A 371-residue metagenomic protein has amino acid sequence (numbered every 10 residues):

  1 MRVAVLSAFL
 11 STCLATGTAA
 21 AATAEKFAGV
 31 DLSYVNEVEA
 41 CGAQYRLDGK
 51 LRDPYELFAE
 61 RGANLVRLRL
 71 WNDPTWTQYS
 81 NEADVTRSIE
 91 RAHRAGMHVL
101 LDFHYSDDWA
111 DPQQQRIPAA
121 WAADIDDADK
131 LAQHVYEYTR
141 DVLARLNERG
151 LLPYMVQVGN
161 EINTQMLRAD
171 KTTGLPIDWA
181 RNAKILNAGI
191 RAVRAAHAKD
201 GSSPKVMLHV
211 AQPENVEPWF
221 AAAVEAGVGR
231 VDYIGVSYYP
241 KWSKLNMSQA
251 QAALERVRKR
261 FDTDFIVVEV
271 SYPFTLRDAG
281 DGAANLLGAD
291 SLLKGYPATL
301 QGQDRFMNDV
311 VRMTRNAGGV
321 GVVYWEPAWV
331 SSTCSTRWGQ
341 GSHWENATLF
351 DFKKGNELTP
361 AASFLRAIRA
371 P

Functional and structural regions predicted by a protein language model:
A4-T16: Bacterial N-terminal signal peptides
T23-H98, H104-V135, G235, K241: N-terminal substrate-binding region of glycoside hydrolase catalytic domains
A28-L32, V66-L68, V99-F103, Y154-V158 (+4 more regions): Hydrophobic faces of well-ordered beta-strands that scaffold small-molecule active sites in alpha/beta enzyme cores
S33-V35, W71-D73, H104-D108, V158-N163 (+4 more regions): Active-site beta-loop-alpha junctions enriched in small/polar residues
G42-A59, V135-R145, E214-E225, D304-V310: Short, acidic/polar
A43-R46, R256, T275-M313, A317-G318 (+1 more regions): Aromatic-rich peripheral "rim/lid" segments of glycoside hydrolase catalytic domains that contact and position glycan
P54-Y55, K199-K205, E214-L292, N308-G319: Glycoside hydrolase catalytic-domain groove-lining segments
N81-D84, D111-V231, S243-A252, S335-D351: Active-site cleft segment of glycoside hydrolase catalytic domains centered on the general acid/base Glu
